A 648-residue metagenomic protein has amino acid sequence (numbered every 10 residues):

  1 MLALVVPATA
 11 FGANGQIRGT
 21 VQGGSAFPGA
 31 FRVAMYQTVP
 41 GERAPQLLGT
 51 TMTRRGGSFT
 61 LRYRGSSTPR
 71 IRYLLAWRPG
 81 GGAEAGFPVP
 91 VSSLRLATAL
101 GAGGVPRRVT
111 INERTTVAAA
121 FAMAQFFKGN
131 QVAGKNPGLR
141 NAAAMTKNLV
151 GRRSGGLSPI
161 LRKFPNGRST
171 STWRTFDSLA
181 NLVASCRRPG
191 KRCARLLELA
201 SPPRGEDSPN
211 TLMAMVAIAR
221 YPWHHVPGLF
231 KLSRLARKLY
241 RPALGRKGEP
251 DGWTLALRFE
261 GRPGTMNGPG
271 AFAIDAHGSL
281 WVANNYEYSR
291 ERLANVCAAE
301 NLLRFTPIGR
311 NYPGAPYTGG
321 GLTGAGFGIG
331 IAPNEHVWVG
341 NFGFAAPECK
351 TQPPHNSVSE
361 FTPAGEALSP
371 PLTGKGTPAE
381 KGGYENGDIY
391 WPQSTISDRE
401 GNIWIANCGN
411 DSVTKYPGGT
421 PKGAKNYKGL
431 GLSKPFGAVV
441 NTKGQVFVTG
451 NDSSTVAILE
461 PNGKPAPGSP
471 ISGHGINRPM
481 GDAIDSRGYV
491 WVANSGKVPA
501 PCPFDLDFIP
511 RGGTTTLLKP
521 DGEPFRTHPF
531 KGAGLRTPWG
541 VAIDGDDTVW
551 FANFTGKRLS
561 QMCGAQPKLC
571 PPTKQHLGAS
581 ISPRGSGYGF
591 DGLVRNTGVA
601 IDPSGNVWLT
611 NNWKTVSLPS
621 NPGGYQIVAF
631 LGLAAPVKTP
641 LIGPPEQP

Functional and structural regions predicted by a protein language model:
M1-P7: Bacterial N-terminal signal peptides
V6, N112, R511-G512: Low-complexity intrinsically disordered segments
A8-G12: Sec/Tat signal peptide C-region and signal peptidase I cleavage site
A13-G261, G268-G270: Feature for extracytoplasmic/surface-facing segments of secreted or surface-associated proteins, emphasizing
W223-P648: Flexible "stalk/tail and boundary" regions
